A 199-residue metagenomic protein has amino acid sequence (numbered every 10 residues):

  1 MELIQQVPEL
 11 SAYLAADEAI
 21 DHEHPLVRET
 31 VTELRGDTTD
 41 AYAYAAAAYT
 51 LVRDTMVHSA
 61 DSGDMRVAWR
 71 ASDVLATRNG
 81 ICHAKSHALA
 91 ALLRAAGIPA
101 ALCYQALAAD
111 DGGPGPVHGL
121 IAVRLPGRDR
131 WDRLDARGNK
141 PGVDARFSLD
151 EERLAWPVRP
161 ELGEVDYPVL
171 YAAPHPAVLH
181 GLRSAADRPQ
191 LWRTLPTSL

Functional and structural regions predicted by a protein language model:
E2-E9, A15-H22, L107-L199: His-Asp-centered catalytic microenvironments across diverse enzyme cores, prominently the transglutaminase-like
Q5-T77: Secondary-structure boundary elements
H24, D37-Y44, H58, S62 (+6 more regions): Generic marker of "main functional regions" within proteins
L51-H58, A95-P99, R124-G127: Short hydrophobic alpha-helical module
S59-G119, L199: Active-site neighborhood of thiol-dependent amide/isopeptide-bond enzymes
